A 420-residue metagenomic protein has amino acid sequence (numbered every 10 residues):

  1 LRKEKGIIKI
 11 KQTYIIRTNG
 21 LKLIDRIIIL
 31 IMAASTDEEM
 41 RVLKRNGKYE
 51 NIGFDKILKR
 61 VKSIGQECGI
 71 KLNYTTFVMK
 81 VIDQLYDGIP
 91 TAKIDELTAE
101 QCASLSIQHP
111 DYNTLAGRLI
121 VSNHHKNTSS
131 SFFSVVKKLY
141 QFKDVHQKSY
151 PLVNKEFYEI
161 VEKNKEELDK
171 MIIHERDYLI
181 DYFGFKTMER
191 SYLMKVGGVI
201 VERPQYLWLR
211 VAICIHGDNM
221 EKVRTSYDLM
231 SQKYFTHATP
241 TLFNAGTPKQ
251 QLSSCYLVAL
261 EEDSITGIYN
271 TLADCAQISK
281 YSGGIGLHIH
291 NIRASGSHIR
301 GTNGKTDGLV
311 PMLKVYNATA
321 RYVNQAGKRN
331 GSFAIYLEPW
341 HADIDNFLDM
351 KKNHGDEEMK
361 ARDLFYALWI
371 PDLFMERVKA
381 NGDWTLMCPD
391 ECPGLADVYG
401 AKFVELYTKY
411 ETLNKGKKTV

Functional and structural regions predicted by a protein language model:
L1-I31: Short, Lys/Arg-enriched N-terminal segments with co-localized hydrophobic residues within the first ~10-30 amino acids
A33-V420: Extended catalytic cores of very large enzyme megasubunits
